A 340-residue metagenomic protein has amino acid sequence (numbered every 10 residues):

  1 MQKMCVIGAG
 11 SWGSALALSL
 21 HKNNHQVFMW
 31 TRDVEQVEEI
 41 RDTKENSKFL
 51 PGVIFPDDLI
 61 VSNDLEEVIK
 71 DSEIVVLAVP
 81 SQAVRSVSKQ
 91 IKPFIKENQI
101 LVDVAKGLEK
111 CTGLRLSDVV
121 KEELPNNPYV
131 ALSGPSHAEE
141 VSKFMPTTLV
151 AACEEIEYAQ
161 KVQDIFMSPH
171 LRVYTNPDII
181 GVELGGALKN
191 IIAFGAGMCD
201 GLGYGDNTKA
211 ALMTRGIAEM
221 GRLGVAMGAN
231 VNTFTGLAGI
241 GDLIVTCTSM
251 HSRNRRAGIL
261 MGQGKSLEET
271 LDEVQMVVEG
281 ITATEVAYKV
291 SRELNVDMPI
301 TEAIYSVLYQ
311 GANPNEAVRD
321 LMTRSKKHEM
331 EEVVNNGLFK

Functional and structural regions predicted by a protein language model:
M1-V53, I60-N63, Q90: NAD(P)+-binding Rossmann beta1-loop-alpha1 motif at the extreme N-terminus of oxidoreductases
F55, V61-M145, V162: Rossmann-like NAD(P)(H) cofactor-binding subdomain of soluble oxidoreductases
A83, F94, V119, E123-N127 (+1 more regions): Internal alpha-helical scaffold of NAD(P)-dependent oxidoreductase catalytic cores
D103, P128-S133, V173-P177, M298-I300: General beta-strand structural signal in soluble alpha/beta enzymes
A196-G197, V225-T235, L243-K340: NAD(P)-dependent Rossmann-like dehydrogenase/reductase catalytic/cofactor-binding core
